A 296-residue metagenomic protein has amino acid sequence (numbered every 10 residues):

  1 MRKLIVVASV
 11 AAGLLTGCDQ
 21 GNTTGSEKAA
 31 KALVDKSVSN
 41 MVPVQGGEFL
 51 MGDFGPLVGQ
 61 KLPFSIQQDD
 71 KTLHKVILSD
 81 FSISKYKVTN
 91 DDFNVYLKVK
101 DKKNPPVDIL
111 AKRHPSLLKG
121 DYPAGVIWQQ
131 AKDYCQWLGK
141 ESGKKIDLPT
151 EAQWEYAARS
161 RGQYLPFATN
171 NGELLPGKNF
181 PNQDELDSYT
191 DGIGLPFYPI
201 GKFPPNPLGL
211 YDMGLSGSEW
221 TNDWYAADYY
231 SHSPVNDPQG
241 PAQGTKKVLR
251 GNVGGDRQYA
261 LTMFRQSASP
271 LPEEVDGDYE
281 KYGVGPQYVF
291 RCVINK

Functional and structural regions predicted by a protein language model:
R2-A8: Sec-dependent signal peptide recognition, specifically the positively charged N-region followed immediately by
C18-D19, D53-S65, K75-N171, A226 (+1 more regions): Active-site microenvironments of metalloenzymes and redox enzymes
D19-G25: Bacterial lipoprotein signal-peptidase II cleavage site
N40-L50: Mature N-terminal segment immediately following signal peptide/propeptide cleavage in secreted/periplasmic
L50, L117-L118, Y122, W128-L271 (+1 more regions): Functional-site microenvironments in short loops/helix caps that host divalent-cation chemistry
D53-K75, A260-G277: Short, polar loop/linker segments at the starts of domains and inter-domain junctions
K281-K296: Short, structured beta-strand segments at or near domain termini in extracellular proteins/domains
